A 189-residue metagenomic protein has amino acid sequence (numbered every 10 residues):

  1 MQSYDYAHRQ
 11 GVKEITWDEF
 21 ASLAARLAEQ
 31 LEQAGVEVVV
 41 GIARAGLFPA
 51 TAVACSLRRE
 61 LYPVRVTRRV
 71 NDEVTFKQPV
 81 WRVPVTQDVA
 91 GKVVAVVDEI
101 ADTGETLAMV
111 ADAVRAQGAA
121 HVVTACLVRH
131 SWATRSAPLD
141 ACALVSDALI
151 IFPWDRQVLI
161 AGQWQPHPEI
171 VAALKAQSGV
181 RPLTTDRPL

Functional and structural regions predicted by a protein language model:
M1-L189: PRPP-associated nucleotide enzymes
